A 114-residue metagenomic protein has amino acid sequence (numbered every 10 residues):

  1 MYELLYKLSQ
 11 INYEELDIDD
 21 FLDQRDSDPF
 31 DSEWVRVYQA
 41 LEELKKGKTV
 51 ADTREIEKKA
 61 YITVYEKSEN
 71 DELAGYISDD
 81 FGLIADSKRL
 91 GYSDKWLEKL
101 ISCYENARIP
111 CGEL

Functional and structural regions predicted by a protein language model:
M1-S32: Short terminal alpha-helical segments
K7, D28-E113: C-terminal alpha-helical interaction appendages
